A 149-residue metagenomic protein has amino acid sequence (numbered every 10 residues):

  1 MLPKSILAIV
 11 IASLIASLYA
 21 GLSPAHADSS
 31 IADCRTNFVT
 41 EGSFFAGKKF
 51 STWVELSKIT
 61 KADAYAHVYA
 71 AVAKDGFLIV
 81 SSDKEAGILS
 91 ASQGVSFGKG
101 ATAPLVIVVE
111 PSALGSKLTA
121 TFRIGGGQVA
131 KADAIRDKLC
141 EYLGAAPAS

Functional and structural regions predicted by a protein language model:
M1-S5: Positively charged n-region of N-terminal signal peptides that target proteins for export
A8-S13: Sec-dependent N-terminal signal peptides
I15-P24: C-terminal segment of classical bacterial N-terminal signal peptides
S23-S149: Ser/Thr-rich, low-complexity intrinsically disordered terminal regions
